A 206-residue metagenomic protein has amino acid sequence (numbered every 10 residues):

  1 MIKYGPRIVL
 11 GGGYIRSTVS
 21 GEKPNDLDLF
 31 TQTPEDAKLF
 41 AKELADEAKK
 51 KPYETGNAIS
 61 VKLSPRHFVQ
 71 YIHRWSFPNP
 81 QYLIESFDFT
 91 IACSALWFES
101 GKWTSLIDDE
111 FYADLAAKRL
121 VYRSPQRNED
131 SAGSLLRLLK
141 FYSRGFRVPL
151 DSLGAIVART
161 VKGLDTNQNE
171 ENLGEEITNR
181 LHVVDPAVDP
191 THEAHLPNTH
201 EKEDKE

Functional and structural regions predicted by a protein language model:
M1-E206: Catalytic cores of the polymerase beta-like nucleotidyltransferase superfamily and closely associated nucleotide
